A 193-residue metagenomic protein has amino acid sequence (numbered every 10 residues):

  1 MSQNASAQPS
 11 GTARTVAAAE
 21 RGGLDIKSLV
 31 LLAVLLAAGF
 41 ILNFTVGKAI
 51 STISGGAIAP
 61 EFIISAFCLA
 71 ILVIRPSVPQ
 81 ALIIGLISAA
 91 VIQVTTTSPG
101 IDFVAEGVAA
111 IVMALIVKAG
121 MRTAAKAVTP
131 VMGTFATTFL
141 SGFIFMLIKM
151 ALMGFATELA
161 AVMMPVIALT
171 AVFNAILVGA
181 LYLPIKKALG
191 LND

Functional and structural regions predicted by a protein language model:
S2, R14-L72: Hydrophobic transmembrane alpha-helices
Q3-A19, V30-V34, I41, I84 (+2 more regions): Short helix-perturbing small/polar motifs within transmembrane alpha-helices
L24-L35, E61-S65, Q80-A81, D102 (+4 more regions): Residue-level signature of transmembrane alpha-helical entry/exit and packing/kink sites in multi-pass membrane
L35-G39, Q80-I92: Small-polar-interrupted transmembrane alpha-helices in polytopic inner-membrane proteins
N43-I58, I87-V117: Interfacial aromatic-anchored transmembrane helix boundaries in multi-pass membrane proteins
V46-I50, S54-G55, I74-P76, T96-P99 (+2 more regions): Short helix-capping/hinge motifs at transmembrane helix termini and TM-loop junctions
A70-I83, T123-A127: Membrane-helix interface "capping/anchor" motifs
G100, A124-D193: Membrane-embedded alpha-helical hairpins and interfacial helices in multi-pass inner-membrane proteins
